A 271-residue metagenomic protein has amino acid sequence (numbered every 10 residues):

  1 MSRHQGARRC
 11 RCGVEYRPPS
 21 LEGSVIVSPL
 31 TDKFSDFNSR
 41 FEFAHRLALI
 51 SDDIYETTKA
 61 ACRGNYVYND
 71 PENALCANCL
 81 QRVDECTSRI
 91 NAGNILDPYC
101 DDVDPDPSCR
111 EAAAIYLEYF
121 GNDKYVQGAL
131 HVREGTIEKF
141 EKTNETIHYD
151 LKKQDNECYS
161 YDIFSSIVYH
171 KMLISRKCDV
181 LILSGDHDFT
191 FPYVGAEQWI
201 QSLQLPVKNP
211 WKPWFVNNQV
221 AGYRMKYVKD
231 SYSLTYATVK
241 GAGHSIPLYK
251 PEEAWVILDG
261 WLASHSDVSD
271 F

Functional and structural regions predicted by a protein language model:
M1-F271: Terminal and linker regions of secretory-pathway proteins
